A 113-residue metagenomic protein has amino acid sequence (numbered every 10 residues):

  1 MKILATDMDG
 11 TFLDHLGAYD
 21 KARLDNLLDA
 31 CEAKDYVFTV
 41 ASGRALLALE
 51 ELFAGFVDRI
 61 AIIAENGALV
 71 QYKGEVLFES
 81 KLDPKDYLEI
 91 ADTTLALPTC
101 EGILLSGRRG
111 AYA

Functional and structural regions predicted by a protein language model:
M1, L16, K73-L77: Generic structural signal for short, solvent-exposed loop/turn connectors between secondary structure elements
M1-K2, D58: Short loop/turn microsegments at loop-to-beta-strand junctions
K2-G17: Asp-based phosphoryl-transfer active-site loop
D20: Short glycine/proline-centered loop/turn elements that form peptide/ligand docking sites
R23-A113: Active-site phosphate-binding/coordination module
